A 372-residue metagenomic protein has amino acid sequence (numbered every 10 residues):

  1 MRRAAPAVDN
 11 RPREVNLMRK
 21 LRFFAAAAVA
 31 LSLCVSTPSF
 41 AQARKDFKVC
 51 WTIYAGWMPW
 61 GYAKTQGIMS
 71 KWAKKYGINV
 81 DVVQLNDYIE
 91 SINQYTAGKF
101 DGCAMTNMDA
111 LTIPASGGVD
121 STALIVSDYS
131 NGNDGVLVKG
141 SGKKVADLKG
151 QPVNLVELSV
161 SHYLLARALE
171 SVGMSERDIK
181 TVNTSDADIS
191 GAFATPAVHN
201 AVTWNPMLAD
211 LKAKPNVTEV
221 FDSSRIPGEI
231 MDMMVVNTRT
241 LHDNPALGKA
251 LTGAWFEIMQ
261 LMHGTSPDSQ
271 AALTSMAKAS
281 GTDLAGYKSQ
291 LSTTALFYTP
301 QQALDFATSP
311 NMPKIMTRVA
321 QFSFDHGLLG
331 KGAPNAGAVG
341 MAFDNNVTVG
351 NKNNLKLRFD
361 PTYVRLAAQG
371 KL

Functional and structural regions predicted by a protein language model:
M1-L17: Short, Lys/Arg-enriched N-terminal segments with co-localized hydrophobic residues within the first ~10-30 amino acids
N16-A25: Bacterial N-terminal signal peptides that target proteins for export
A26-V35: Bacterial N-terminal signal peptides
V35-A41: Sec/Tat signal peptide C-region and signal peptidase I cleavage site
Q42-N183, S190, H199-N205, G228 (+1 more regions): Short, glycine-/small- and polar/acidic-enriched structural segments that line small-molecule recognition paths
D188-L284: Pocket-lining segment of extracytoplasmic ligand-binding domains
H242-A333: Secondary-structure end/capping motifs
V319-L372: Conserved C-terminal helix/tail region of periplasmic/extracytoplasmic solute-binding proteins
